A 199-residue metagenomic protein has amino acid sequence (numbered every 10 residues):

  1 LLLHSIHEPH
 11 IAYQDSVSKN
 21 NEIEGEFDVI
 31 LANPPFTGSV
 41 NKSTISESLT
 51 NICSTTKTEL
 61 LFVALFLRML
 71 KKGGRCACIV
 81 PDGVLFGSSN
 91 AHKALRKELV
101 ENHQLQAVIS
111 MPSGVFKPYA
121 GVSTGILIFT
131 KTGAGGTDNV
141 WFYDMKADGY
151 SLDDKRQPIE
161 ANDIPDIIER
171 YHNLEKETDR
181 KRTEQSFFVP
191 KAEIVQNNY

Functional and structural regions predicted by a protein language model:
L1-E24: S-adenosyl-L-methionine
S18-Y199: A conserved structural/catalytic subdomain of Rossmann-like adenosyl-cofactor enzymes
